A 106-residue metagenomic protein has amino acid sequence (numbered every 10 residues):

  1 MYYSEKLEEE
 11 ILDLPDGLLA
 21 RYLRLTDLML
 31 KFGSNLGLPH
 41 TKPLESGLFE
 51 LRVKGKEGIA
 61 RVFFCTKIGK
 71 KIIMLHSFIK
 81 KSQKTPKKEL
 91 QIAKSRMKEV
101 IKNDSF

Functional and structural regions predicted by a protein language model:
M1-I59, I68-I72, K81-F106: Basic, Lys/Arg-enriched alpha-helical interface segments
V62-F63: Hydrophobic/aromatic beta-strand elements that line small-molecule binding cavities or substrate pockets in beta-rich
L75: ATP-dependent carboxylate-activation loops
F78: Residue-level signal for short, function-critical loop segments
